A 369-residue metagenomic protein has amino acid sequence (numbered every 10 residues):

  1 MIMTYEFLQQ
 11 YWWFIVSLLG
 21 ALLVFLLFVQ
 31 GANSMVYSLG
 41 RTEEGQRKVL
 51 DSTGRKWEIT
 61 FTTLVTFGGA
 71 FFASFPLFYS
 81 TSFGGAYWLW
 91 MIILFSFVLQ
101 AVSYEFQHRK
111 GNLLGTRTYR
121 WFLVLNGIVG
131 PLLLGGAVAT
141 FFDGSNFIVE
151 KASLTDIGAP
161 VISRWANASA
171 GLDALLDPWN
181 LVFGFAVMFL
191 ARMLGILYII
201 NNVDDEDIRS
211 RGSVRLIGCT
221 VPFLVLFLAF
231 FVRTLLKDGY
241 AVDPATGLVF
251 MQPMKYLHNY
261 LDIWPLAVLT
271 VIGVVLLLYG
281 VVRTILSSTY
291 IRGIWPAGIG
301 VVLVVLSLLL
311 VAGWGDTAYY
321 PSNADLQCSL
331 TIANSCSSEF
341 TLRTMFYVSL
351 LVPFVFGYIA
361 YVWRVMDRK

Functional and structural regions predicted by a protein language model:
M1-F61, V65-G68: N-terminal signal-anchor module of multipass membrane proteins
I2, L248-M254, P321-T341: Short, membrane-exposed interhelical loops at transmembrane-helix boundaries
Q10-V24, G84-F97, V124, I128 (+2 more regions): Alpha-helical transmembrane segments
L26-S34, G54, T62-K110, N126-S153 (+2 more regions): Transmembrane-helix bundle segments that line or gate the permeation/cavity pathway in multi-pass membrane proteins
G45-V65, W90, T116-G130, R209-V221 (+2 more regions): Juxtamembrane helix-loop boundaries in multi-pass membrane proteins
K110-I291, V311: Long, contiguous internal "core" modules enriched in hydrophobic/ aromatic residues
V282-T289, Y358-K369: Membrane-interface capping segments at transmembrane-helix boundaries
G298-C328: A C-terminal functional module that forms or caps the active site or interfaces directly with catalytic machinery
